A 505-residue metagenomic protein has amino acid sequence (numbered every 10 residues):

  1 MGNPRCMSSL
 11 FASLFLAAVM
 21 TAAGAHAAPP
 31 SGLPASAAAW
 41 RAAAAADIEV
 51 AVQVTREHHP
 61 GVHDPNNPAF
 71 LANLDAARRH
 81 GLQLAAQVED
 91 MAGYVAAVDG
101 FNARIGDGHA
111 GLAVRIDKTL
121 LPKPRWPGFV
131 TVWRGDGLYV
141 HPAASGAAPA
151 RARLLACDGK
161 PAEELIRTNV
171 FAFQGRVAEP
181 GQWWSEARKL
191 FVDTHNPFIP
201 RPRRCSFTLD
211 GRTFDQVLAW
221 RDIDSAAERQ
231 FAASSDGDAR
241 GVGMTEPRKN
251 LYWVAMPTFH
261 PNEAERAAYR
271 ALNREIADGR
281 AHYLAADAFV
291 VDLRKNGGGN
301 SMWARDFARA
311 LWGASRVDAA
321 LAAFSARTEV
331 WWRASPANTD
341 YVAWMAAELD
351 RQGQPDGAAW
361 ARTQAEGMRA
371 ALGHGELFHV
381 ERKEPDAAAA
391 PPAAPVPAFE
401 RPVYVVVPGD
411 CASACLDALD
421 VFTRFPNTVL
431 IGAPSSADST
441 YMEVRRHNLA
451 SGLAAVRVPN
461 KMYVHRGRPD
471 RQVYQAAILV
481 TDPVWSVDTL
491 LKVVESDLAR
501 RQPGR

Functional and structural regions predicted by a protein language model:
M1-S8: N-terminal secretory signal peptides that target proteins for export/translocation
F11-A22: Bacterial N-terminal signal peptides
A27-A343, A347, P402, D417 (+5 more regions): Flexible, low-complexity junctional segments that flank or bridge functional domains
P197, A227-R229, H374-P391: Short N-terminal or domain-adjacent regulatory/targeting segments
A322-F378: Low-complexity, serine/threonine/proline-enriched polar segments
L349-G367, P459-T481: Extended, charge-rich low-complexity interaction segments
D350, P402-R424, V429-D438: Extended C-terminal subregions enriched in glycine
P391-V406: Short, conserved helix/loop micro-motifs enriched in His/Cys and acidic residues
